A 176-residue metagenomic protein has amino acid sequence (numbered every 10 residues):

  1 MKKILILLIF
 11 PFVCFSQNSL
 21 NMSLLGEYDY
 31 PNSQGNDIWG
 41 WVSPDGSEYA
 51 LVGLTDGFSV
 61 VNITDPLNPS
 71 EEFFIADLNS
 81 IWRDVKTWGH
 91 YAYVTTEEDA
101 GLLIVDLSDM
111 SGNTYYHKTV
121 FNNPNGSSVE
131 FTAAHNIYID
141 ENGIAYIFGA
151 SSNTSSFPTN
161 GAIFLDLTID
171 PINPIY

Functional and structural regions predicted by a protein language model:
K2-K3, K86: Basic side chains
K3-S16: Sec-dependent N-terminal signal peptides
S16-Y176: Feature marking well-ordered beta-strand scaffolds used for ligand recognition
